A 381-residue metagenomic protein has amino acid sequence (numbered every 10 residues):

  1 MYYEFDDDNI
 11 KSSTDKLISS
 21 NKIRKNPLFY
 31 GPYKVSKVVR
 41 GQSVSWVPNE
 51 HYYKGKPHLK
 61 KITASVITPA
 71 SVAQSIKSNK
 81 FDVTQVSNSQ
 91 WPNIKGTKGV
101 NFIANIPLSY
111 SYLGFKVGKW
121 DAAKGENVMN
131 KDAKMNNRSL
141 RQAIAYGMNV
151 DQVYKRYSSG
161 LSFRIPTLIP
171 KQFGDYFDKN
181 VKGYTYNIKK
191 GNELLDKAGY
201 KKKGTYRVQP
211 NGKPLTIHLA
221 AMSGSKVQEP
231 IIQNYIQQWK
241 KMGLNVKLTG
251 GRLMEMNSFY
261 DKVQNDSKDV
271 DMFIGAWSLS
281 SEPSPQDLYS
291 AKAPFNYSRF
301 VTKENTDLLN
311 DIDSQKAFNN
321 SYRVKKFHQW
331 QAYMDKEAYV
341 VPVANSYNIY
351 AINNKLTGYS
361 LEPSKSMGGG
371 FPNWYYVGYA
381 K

Functional and structural regions predicted by a protein language model:
M1-K54, K61, I188: Gly/Pro-rich hinge or "lid" segments in bacterial periplasmic/extracellular proteins
N21-R24, N49-I94, N245: Ligand-site clamp/hinge motif
G31-S36, S43-S45, K60-V66, S111 (+3 more regions): Short, well-ordered beta-strand elements
Q42-S43, E50, A145-D178, V227-Q237 (+1 more regions): Detector for C-terminal structural segments
V47, D132-Q237, K241, Q329: Append "and occasionally in soluble cytosolic enzymes with long acidic Gly/Pro-rich linkers
V47-Y52, S109-S139, R156, V181: A bilobed periplasmic-binding-protein/Venus flytrap-type ligand-binding module shared by bacterial periplasmic
A70-F81, P92-T97, Q233-M242, M256-V270: Short helices/loops that flank or line small-molecule/ion binding pockets
N93-S109, L113-V117, P283-N296, N354-Y359: Ligand-binding "clamshell"
